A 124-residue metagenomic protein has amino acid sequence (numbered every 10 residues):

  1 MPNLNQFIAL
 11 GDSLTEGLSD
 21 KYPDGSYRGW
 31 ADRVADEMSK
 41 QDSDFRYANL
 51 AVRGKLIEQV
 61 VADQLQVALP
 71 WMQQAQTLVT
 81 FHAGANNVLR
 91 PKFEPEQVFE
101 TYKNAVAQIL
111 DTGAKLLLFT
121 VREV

Functional and structural regions predicted by a protein language model:
M1-A51, L69-Q73: Serine-esterase "nucleophile elbow" of acetyl-processing enzymes
P2, D63-V124: Alpha-helical cap/lid subdomain in secreted, periplasmic, or secretory-pathway luminal O-acyl-processing enzymes
L14, A51-K55, A83-G84, V88: Cell-envelope and extracellular/periplasmic
S19-D24, Q59-V60, R90-P95: Short, solvent-exposed loop/turn segments at secondary-structure boundaries
Y27-A31, V61, Y102: A structural signal for well-ordered alpha-helical scaffolds and beta->alpha junctions
K55-D63: Structural motif
